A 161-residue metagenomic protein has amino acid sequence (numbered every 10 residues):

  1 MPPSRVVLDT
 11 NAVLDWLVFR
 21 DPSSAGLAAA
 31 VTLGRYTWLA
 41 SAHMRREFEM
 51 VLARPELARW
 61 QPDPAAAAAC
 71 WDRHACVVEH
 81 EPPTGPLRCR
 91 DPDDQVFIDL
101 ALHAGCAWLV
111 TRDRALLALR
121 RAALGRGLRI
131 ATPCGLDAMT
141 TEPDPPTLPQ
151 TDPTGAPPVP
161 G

Functional and structural regions predicted by a protein language model:
M1-A40: Short, well-structured N-terminal submotif of metal-dependent ribonuclease cores
V13-L14, R45, L57, L116-L117 (+1 more regions): A generic structural signal for short hydrophobic patches within well-formed alpha-helices
D15-L17, T84-R90: Short, flexible loop segments at the rims of nucleotide/cofactor-binding pockets, characterized by
A30-G85, P157-V159: PIN-domain endoribonuclease scaffold, especially VapC-family toxins
R35, G105-C106: Residue-level detector of structured alpha->beta connecting loops
A42-H43, R112-R114: Short secondary-structure boundary segments
L87, D91, Q95, A107-W108 (+1 more regions): Acidic, PIN/NYN-like endoribonuclease modules and their adjacent C-terminal/linker elements
